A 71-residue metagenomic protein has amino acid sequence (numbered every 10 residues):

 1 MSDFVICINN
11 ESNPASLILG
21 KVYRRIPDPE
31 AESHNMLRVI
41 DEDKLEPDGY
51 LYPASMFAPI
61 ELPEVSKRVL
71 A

Functional and structural regions predicted by a protein language model:
D3-M56: Basic/aromatic-rich interaction segments and small domains that mediate binding to polyanionic partners
P47-A71: Intrinsically disordered, low-complexity, charged/polar segments
